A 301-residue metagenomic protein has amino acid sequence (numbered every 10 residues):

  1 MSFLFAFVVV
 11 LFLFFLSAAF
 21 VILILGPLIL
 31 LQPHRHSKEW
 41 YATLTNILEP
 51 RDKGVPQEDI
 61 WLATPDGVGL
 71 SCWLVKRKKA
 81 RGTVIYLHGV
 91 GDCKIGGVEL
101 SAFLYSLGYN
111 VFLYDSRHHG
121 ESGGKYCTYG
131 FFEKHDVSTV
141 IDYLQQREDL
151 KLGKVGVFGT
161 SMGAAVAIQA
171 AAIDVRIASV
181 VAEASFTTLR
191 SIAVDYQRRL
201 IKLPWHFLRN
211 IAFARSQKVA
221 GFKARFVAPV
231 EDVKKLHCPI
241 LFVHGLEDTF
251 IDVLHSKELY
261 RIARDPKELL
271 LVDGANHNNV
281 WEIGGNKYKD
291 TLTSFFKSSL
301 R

Functional and structural regions predicted by a protein language model:
F7-A63: An N-terminal hydrophobic leader/cap segment in hydrolases
V90-F103, S116: The serine-hydrolase catalytic nucleophile loop
F103-G123: Conserved alpha/beta-hydrolase
C127-E148: Alpha/beta-hydrolase active-site loop
D149-S161: Alpha/beta-hydrolase fold nucleophile elbow
Q169-F222, E231, L271: Hydrolase active-site cap/lid region
K235-H237, F242-H244, D248: Short beta-strand/loop motif that positions the catalytic acidic residue of the alpha/beta-hydrolase fold
I283-R301: Catalytic active-site module of serine/aspartate enzymes centered on a nucleophile-bearing elbow/loop
